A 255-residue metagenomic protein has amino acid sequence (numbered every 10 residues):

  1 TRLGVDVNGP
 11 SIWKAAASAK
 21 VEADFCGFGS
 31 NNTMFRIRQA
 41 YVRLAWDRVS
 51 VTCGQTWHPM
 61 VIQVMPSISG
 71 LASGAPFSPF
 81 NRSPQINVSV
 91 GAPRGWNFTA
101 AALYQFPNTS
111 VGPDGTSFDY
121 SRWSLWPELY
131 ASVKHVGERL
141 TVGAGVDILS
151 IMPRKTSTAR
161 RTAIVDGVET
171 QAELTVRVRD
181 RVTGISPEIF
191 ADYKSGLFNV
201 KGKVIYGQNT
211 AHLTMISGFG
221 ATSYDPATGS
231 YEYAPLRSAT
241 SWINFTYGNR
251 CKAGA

Functional and structural regions predicted by a protein language model:
T1-T109, W123-Y130, K134-T141, D192-Y206 (+1 more regions): Outer membrane beta-barrel
F28-N31, S73-S78, F118-R122, L174-D180 (+1 more regions): Outer-membrane beta-barrel domain signature
Q39-Y41, G70-G74, S117-Y120, T162-V165 (+1 more regions): Short, low-complexity, polar/charged sequence segments that are solvent-exposed and flexible
F118-W126, I151-K155: Surface loops at the rim/top face of extracytoplasmic beta-rich domains
V136-A255: Detector for outer-membrane/organellar transmembrane beta-barrel domains, recognizing the amphipathic beta-strand
